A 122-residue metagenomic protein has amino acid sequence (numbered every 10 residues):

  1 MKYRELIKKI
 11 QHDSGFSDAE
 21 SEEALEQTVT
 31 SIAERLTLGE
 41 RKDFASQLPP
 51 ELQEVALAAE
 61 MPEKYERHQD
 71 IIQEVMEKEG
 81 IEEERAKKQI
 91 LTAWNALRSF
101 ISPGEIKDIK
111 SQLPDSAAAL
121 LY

Functional and structural regions predicted by a protein language model:
K9: Short glycine/proline-centered loop/turn elements that form peptide/ligand docking sites
F16-Q27, A33-L38, I81-T92, R98-K107: Short, low-complexity cationic-aromatic patches
E34-R67, I101-Y122: Extended intrinsically disordered, low-complexity coil regions enriched in Ser, Thr, Gly, Ala and often Pro
E51-S102: Short, solvent-exposed interaction modules
